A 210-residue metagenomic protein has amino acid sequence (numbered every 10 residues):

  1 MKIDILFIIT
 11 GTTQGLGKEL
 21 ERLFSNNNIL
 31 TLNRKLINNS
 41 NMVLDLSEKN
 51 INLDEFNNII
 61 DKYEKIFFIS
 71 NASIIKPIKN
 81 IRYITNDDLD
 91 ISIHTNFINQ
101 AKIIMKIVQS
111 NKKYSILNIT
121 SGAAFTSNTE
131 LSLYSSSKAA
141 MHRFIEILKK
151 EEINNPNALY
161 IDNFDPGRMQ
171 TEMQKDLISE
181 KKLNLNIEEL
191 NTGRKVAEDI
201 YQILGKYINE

Functional and structural regions predicted by a protein language model:
T10, K65-S73, N96, N118 (+1 more regions): Rossmann-fold scaffold of SDR-type NAD(P)-dependent oxidoreductases
T13-E21: N-terminal Rossmann NAD(P)H-binding glycine-rich loop of SDR-like oxidoreductase domains
S73-D88, E130-L133: Conserved mid-core segment of classical short-chain dehydrogenase/reductases
R82-A101, M141: Catalytic Tyr-X3-Lys loop
I104, S137: Active-site helix of classical SDR
S121: Residue(s) in the substrate-gating loop at a strand-loop-helix junction that position the organic substrate next
S127-S135, I147: Active-site loop-to-helix junction immediately N-terminal to the catalytic Tyr of the SDR YXXXK motif in Rossmann-fold
L159, N163-F164, S179-E210: C-terminal helical subdomain
